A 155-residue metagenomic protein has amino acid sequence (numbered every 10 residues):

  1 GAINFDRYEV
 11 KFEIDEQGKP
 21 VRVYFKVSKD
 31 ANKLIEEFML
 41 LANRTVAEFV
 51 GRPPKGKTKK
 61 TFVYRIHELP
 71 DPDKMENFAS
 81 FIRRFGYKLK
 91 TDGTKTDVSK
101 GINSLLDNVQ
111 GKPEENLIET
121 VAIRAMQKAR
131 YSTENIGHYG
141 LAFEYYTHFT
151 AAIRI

Functional and structural regions predicted by a protein language model:
G1-I155: Electropositive polyanion-binding surfaces
